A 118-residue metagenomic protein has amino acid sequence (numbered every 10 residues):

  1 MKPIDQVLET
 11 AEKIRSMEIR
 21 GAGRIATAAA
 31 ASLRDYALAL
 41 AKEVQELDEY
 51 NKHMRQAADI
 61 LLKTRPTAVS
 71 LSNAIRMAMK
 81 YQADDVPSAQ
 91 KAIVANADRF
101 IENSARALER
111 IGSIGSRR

Functional and structural regions predicted by a protein language model:
M1-K91: Long amphipathic alpha-helical segments
N73-R118: Ligand-binding beta-strand-loop-alpha-helix segment within the catalytic cores of soluble metabolic enzymes
